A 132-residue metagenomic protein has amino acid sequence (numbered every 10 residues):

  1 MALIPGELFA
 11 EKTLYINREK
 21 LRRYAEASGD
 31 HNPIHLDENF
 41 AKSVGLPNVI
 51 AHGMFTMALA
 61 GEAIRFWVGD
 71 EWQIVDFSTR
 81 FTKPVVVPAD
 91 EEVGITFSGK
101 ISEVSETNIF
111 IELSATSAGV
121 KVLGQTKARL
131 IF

Functional and structural regions predicted by a protein language model:
M1-A51: Catalytic strand-loop segment that frames the active site of acyl-thioester-processing enzymes
M1-F9, A89-F132: HotDog/MaoC-like acyl-thioester-processing domains
E11, I74-D76, Q125: Hydrophobic residues on conserved beta-strands that form the core of alpha/beta folds
T13-Y15, R80, R129-I131: Generic structural detector for well-ordered beta-strands
S28-G29, A41, V75-F77, A128-R129: Short, charged/polar low-complexity linear motifs in solvent-exposed/disordered segments
P47, T56-S98: Hydrophobic beta-strand-centered segment that forms part of the acyl-chain substrate-binding groove
I50-T56, S117-K121: Noncatalytic linker/hinge segments flanking ATPase motor cores
